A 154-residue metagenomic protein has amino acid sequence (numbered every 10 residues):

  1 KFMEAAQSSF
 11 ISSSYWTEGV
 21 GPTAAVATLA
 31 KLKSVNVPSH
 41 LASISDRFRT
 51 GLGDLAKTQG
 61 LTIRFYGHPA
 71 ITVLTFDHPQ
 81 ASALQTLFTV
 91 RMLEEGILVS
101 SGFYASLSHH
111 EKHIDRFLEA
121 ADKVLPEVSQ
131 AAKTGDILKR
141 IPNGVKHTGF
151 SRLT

Functional and structural regions predicted by a protein language model:
K1-T154: Conserved N-terminal phosphate-binding loop of PLP-dependent enzymes in the Aspartate aminotransferase
